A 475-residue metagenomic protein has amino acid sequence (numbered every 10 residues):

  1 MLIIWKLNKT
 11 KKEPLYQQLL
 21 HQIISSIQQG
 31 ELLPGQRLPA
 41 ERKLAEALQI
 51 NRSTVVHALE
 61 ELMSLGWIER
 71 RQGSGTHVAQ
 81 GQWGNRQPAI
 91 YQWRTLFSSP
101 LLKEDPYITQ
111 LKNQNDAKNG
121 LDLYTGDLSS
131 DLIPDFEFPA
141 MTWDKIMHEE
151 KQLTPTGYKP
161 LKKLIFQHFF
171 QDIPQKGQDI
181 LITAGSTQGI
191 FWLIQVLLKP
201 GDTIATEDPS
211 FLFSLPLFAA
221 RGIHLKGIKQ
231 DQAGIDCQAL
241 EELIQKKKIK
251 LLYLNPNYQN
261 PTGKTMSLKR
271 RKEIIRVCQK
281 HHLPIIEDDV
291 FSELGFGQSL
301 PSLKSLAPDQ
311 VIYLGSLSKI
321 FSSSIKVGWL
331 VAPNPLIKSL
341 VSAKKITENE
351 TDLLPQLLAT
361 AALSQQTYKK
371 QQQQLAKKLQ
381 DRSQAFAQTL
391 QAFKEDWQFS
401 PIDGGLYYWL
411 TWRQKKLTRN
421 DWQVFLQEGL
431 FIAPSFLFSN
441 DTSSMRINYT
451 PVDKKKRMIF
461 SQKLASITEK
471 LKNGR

Functional and structural regions predicted by a protein language model:
M1-A140, K345-T351, W412, Q423 (+3 more regions): N-terminal basic, amphipathic alpha-helical segments
Q28, S64, Q171, Q245 (+2 more regions): The C-terminal cap of the DNA-recognition helix in HTH/winged-HTH DNA-binding domains, marking the helix-to-coil
R71-S74, E293, S305-S339: Active-site PLP attachment segment
G126-W143, Q152-L164: A structural motif shared across PLP-dependent enzymes of the aminotransferase-like
E149-H281, E293-L294, Q298-L306, Q462: Conserved core of the PLP fold type I
L340-T347, L363-A387: Structural signature of PLP-dependent enzymes
A376-A387, W397-T411: Conserved glycine-rich beta-strand-loop-beta hairpin in the small C-terminal domain of fold type I
Q427-N448: Conserved PLP cofactor-binding pocket of PLP-dependent enzymes
